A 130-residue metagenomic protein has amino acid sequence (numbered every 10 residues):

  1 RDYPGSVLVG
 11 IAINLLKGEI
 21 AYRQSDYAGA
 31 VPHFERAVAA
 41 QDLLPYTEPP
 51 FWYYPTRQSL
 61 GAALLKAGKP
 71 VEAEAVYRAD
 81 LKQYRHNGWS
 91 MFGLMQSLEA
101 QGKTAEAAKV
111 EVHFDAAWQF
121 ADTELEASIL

Functional and structural regions predicted by a protein language model:
Y3-P4, L8-G10, F51, R85: Residue signature of alpha-solenoid helical repeat architecture, marking inter-repeat boundaries and helix-start
E35-P45, A79-K82, D115-A116: Amphipathic alpha-helical segments of tetratricopeptide repeats
